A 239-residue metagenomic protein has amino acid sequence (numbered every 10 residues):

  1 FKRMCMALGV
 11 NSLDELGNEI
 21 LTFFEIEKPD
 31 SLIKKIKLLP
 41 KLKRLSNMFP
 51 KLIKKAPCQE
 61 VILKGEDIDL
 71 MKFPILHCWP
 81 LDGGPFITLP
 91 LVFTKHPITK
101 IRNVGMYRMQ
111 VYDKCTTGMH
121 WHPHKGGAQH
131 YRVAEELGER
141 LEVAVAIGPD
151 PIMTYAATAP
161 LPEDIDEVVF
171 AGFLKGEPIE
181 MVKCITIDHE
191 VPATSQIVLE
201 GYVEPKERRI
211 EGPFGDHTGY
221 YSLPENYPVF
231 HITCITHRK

Functional and structural regions predicted by a protein language model:
F1-F214, T218-K239: Extended, highly charged
